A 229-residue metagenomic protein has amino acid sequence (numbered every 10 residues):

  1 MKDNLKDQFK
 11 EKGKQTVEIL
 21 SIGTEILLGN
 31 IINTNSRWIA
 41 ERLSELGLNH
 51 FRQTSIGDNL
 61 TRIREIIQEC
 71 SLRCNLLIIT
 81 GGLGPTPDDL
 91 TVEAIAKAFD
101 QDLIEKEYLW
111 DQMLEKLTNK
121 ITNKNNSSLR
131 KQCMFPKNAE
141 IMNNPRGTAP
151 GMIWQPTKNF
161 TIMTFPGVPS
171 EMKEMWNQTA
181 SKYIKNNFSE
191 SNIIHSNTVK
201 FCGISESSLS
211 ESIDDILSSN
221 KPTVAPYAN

Functional and structural regions predicted by a protein language model:
M1-K14, S219: N-terminal, positively charged, Ser/Thr/Ala/Gly-biased leader segments that form transit/presequence-like amphipathic
F9-Q53: Glycine-rich phosphate/diphosphate-binding loop of Rossmann-like nucleotide-binding domains
T24-E25, G82-P85, G167-S170: Short glycine-rich anion-binding loops that position phosphate/pyrophosphate groups of nucleotides and phosphorylated
R52-R62: Short beta->alpha junction loops
E65, D89-F188: Proline/glycine-rich low-complexity loops and linkers
E65-R73: Short, well-structured alpha-helical segments in soluble
L72-F99: Glycine-rich phosphate-binding loop
T157-N229: An accessory alpha-helical subdomain
